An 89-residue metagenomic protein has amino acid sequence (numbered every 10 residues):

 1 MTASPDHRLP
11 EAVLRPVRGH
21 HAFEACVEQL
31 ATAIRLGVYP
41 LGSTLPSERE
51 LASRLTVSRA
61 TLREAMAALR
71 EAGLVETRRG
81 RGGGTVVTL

Functional and structural regions predicted by a protein language model:
T2-L89: Short linear motifs at protein or domain termini
